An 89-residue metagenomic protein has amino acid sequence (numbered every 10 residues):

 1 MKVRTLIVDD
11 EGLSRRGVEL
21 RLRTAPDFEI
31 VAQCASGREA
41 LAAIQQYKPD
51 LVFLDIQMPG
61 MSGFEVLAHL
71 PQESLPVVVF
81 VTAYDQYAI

Functional and structural regions predicted by a protein language model:
D9, D55: Active-site residues of response regulator receiver
D27-A35, A43: Short hydrophobic/Thr-rich beta-strand motif most characteristic of the beta2 strand and flanking loop of CheY-like
S36-E39, S62-E65: Acidic catalytic/metal-coordinating carboxylates
Q45-Y47, A68-P76: Conserved phosphotransfer cores of two-component systems
Y47-F53: Active-site beta3 strand of CheY-like receiver
M58: Receiver (REC) domain active-site loop signature in two-component systems and cognate sites in sensor histidine kinases
E65-A68, D85-I89: Alpha4 helix (beta4-alpha4-beta5 surface) of REC/receiver domains from two-component response regulators
L75-Y87: A short, hydrophobic beta-strand element within the central beta-sheet of small alpha/beta folds
